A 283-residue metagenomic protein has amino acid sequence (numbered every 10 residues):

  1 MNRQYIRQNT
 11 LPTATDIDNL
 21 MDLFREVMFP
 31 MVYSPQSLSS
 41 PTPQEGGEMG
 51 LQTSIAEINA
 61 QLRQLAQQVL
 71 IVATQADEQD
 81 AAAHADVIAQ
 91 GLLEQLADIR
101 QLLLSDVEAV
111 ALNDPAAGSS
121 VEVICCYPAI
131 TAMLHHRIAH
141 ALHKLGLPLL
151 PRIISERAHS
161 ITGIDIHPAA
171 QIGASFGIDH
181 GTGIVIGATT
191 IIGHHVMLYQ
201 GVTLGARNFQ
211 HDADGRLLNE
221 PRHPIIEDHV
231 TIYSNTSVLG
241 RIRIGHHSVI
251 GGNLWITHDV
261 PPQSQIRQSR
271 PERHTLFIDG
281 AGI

Functional and structural regions predicted by a protein language model:
M1-I153, G280-I283: Terminal amphipathic alpha-helical/low-complexity segments used for targeting or macromolecular assembly
H159-I278: Structural signal for interior beta-strand "rungs" in well-ordered beta-sheet cores of soluble enzyme domains
